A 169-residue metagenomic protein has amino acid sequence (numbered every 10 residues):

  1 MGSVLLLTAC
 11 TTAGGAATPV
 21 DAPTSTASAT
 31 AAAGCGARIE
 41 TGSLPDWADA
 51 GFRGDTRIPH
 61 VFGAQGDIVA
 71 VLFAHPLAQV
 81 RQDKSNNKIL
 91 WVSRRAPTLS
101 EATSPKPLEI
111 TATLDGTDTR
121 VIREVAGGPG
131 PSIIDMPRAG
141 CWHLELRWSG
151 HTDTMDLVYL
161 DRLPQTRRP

Functional and structural regions predicted by a protein language model:
M1-G2: N-terminal export and membrane-targeting signals
L7-A9: C-terminal motif of bacterial Sec signal peptides marking the signal peptidase cleavage site
G14-P137, C141-P169: Contiguous segments within soluble domain cores/interaction surfaces
